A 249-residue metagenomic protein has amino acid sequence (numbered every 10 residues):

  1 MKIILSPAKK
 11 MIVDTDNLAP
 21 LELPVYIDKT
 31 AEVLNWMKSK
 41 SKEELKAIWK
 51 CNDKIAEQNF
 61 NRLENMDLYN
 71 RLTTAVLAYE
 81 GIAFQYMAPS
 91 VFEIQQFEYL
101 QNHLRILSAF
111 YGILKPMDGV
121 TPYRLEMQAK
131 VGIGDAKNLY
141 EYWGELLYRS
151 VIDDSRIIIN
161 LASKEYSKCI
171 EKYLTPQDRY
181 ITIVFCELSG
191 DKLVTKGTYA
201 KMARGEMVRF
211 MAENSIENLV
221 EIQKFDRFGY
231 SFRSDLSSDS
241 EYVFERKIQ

Functional and structural regions predicted by a protein language model:
K2-S6, I157-N160: Short hydrophobic beta-strand segments
I4-V91: Active-site helix-to-loop segments that bind/position phosphate- or nucleotide-bearing substrates and donors across
A88-D239, V243-Q249: Internal, well-folded beta-alpha domain core
